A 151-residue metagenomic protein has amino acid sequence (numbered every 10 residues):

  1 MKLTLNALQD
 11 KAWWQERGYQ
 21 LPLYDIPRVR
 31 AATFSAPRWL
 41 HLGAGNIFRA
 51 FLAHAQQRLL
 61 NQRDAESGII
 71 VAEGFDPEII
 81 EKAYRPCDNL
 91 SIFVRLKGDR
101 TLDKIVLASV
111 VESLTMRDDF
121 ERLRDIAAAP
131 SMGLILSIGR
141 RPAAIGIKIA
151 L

Functional and structural regions predicted by a protein language model:
M1-L151: Non-transmembrane, aqueous-exposed alpha-helical and coiled segments at domain scale
